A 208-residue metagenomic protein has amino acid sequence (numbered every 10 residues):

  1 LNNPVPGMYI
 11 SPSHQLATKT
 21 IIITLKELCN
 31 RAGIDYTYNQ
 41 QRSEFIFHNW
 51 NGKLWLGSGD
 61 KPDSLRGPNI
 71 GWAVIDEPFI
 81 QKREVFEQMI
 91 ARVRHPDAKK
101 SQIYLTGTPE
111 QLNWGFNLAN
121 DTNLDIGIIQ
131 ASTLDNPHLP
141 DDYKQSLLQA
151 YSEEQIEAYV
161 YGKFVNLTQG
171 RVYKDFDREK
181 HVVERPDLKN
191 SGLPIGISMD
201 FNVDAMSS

Functional and structural regions predicted by a protein language model:
N2-P6, N30: Post-Walker A helix-loop "phosphate-sensing" segment adjacent to the P-loop in P-loop NTPases
V5-A17: Conserved RecA-like ASCE P-loop NTPase motor core of nucleic-acid helicases/translocases
Q15-G71, F164: Inter-Walker segment of RecA-like/P-loop motor cores
A73-V74, S198: Walker B beta-strand of ABC/ABC-like P-loop ATPase nucleotide-binding domains, specifically the conserved hydrophobic
D76-P78: Walker B catalytic acidic pair
I80-Y151: ASCE P-loop NTPase helicase motor core
N136-M199, D204: ATPase catalytic-site recognition across NTP-hydrolyzing enzymes
M206-S208: Short beta-strand scaffold segments in enzyme catalytic cores
